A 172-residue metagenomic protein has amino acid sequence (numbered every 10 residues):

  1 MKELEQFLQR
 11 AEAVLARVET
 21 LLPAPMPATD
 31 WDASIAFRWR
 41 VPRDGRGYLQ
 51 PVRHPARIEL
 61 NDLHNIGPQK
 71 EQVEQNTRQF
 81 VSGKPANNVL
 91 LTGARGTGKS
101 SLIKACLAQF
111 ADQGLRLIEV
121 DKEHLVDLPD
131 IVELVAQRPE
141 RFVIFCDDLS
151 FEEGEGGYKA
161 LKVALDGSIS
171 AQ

Functional and structural regions predicted by a protein language model:
M1-P51: Interdomain "pre-motor" coupling segment immediately N-terminal to P-loop NTPase/helicase cores
K2-Q6, Y48-Q72: Dynamic helix-loop-helix/coil hinge segments at AAA+ ATPase domain boundaries and subdomain interfaces
V52-H54, R78-A86: Phosphate-binding P-loop
H64, L149-F151, D166: Catalytic acidic motif of RecA-like/P-loop NTPases
P68-S82: Pre-Walker A adenine-sensing motif
G83-A105: Walker A/P-loop nucleotide-binding motif
Q109-F142, D148-G154: AAA+/P-loop NTPase substrate/partner-engagement loops
Q137, E153-Q172: Conserved catalytic/switch belt of AAA+ P-loop NTPases
